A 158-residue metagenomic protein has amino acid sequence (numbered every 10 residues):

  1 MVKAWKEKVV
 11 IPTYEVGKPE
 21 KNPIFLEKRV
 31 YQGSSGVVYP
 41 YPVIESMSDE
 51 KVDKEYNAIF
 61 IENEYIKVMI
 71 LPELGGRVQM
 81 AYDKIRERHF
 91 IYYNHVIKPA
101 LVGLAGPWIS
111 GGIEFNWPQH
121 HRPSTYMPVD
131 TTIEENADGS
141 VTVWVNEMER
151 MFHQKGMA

Functional and structural regions predicted by a protein language model:
V2-Y31, A58-E62, I66-P128: Acidic-aromatic substrate-binding/catalytic surfaces of carbohydrate-active enzymes
F25-D53, A58-E62, S110-A158: Extended, loop-rich substrate-binding clefts of extracytoplasmic carbohydrate-active enzymes
